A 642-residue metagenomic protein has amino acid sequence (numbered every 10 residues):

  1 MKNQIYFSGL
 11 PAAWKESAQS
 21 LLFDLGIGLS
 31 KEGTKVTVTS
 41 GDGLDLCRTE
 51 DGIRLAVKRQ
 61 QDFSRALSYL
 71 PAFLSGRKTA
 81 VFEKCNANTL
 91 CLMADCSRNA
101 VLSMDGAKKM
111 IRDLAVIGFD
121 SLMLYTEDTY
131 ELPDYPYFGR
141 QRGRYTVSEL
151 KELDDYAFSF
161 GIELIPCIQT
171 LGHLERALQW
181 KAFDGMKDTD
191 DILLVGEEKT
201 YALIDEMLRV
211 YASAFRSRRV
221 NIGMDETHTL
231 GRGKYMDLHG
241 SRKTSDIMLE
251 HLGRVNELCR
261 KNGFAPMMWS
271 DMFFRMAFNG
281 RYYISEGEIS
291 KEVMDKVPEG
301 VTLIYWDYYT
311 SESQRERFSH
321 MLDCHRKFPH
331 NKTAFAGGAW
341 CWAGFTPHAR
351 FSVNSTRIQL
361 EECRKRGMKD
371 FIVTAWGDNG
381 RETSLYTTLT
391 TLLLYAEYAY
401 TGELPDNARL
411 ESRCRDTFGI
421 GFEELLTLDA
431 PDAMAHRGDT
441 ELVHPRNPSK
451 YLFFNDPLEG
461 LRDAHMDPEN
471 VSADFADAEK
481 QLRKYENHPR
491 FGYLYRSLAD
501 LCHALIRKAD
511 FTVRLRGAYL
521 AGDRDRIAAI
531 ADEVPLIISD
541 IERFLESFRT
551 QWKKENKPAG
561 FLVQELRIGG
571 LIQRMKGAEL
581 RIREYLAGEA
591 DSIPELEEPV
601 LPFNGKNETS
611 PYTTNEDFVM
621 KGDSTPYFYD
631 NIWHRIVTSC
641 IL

Functional and structural regions predicted by a protein language model:
M1-A87, R381: Contiguous, structured surface segment used for ligand recognition
K2, D51-R260, M267, A334-G337 (+3 more regions): Feature activates predominantly on carbohydrate-active enzymes
K2-S30, S75, R112, E152-D155 (+5 more regions): Substrate-binding groove of N-acetylhexosamine-processing glycoside hydrolases
P11, D42, Q61, R98-A100 (+5 more regions): Residues that cap or initiate secondary-structure elements
